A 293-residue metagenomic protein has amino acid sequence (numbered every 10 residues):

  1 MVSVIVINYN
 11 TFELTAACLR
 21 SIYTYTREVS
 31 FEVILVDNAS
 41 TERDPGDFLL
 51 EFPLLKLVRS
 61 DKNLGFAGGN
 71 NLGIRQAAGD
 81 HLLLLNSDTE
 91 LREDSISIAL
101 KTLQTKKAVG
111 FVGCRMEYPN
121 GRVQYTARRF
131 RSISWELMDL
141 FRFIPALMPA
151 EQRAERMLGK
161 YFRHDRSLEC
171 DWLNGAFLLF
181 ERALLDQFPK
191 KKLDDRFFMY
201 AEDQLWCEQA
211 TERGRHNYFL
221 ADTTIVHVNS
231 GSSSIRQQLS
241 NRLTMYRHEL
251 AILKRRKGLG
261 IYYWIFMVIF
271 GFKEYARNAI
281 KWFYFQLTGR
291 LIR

Functional and structural regions predicted by a protein language model:
F12, S21, L35-P45, K62 (+1 more regions): A conserved acidic beta->alpha catalytic loop
R20-S30: Short, acidic, metal-binding catalytic loop of nucleotide-sugar glycosyltransferases
P45, R59-A77, I98: Glycine-rich, basic loop-to-helix element that forms the pyrophosphate-binding segment of sugar-nucleotide handling
L82: Short aromatic/hydrophobic "clamp" motif used to bind/position activated sugar donors
E93-A127: Conserved donor NDP-sugar-binding/catalytic core segment of glycosyltransferases
R131-C170: Short, flexible, basic/aromatic active-site loop/helix in glycosyltransferases
R163-T224: A short, conserved alpha-helix in the catalytic core of glycosyltransferases
Q237-R293: Non-catalytic, C-terminal membrane-associated alpha-helical segments of glycosyltransferases
